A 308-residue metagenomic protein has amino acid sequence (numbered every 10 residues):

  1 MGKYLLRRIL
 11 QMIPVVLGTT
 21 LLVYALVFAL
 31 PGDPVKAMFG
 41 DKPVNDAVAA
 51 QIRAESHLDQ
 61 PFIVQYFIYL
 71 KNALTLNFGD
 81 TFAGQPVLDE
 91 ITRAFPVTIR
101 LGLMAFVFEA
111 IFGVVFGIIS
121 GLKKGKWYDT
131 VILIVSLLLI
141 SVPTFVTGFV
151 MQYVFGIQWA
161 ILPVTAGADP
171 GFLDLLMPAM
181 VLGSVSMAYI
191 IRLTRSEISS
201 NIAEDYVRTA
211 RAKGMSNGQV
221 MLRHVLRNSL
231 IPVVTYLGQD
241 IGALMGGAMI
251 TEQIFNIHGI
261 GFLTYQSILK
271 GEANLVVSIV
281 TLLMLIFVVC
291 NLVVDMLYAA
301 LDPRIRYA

Functional and structural regions predicted by a protein language model:
G2-K3, R93-Y128, T144, A168-A308: Alpha-helical transmembrane segments of integral membrane proteins, especially multi-pass inner/plasma-membrane
L6-V15: N-terminal signal-anchor/signal peptide hydrophobic helix marking the start of the first transmembrane segment
V15, K123-K124, Y128-L138, V142: Small-residue-rich alpha-helical segments with characteristic i,i+4
V15-F67, W159-M177: Hydrophobic alpha-helical transmembrane segments of membrane transport/permease proteins and related membrane-embedded
L17-L22, L103-V107, V150-M151, T281: Hydrophobic alpha-helical transmembrane segments of multi-pass integral membrane proteins
V23-A29, K71, I134-P163, V181-S186: Membrane-water interface segments at the C-terminal ends of transmembrane alpha-helices in multi-pass inner-membrane
D59-V114: An internal, D/E-rich "acidic patch" concept
